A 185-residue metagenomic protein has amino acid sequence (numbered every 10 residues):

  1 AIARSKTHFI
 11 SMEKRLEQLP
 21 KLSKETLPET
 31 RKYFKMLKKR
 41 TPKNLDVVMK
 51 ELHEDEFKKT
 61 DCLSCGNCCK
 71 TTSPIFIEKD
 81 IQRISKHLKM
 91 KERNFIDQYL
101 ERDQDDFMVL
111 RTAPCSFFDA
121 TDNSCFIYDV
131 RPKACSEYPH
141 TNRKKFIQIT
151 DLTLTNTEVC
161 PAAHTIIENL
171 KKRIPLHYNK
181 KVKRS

Functional and structural regions predicted by a protein language model:
A1-A3: Acidic, Ala/Val/Gly-enriched low-complexity intrinsically disordered segments
S5-S185: Short loop/turn segments that flank or connect secondary-structure elements
